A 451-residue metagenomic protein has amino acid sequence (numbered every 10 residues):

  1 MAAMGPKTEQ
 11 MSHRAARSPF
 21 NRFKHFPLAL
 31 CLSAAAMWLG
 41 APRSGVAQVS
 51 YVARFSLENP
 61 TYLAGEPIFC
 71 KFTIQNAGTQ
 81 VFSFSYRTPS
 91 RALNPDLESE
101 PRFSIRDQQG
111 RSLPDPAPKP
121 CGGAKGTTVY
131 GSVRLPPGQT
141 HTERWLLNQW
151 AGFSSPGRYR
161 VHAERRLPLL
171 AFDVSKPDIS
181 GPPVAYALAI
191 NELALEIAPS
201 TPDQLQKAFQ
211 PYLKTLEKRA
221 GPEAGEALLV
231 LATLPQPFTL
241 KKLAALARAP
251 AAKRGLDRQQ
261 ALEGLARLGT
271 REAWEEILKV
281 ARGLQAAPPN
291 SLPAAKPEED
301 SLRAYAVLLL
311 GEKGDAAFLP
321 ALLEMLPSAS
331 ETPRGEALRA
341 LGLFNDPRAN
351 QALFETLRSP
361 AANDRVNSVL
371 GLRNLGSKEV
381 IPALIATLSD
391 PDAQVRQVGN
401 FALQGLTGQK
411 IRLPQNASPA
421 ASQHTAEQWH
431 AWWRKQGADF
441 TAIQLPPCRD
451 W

Functional and structural regions predicted by a protein language model:
G45-L63: Low-complexity, acidic Ser/Thr/Pro/Gly-rich terminal tails and inter-domain linkers that flank the onset of structured
I74-G78: Asparagine-centered strand-capping/turn motif at beta-strand->loop junctions
F84-L135: The feature marks short-to-medium sequence segments in extracytoplasmic or secretory-pathway proteins
H141-A171: Internal, hydrophobic beta-strand segments that form the core of beta-sheet-rich folds
F172-F209: Short beta-strand elements
P202-L213, Q236-P250, T270-P293, D315-P327 (+4 more regions): Amphipathic alpha-helical scaffolding segments comprising HEAT/armadillo-like alpha-solenoid repeats
A220, A251-R254, Q285, E299 (+3 more regions): Short inter-helical turns and helix N-cap capping residues of alpha-solenoid HEAT/ARM repeat scaffolds
A224, R254-R258, D300-R303, R334 (+2 more regions): Residue-level detector of extended alpha-helical repeat arrays and alpha-solenoid scaffolds
